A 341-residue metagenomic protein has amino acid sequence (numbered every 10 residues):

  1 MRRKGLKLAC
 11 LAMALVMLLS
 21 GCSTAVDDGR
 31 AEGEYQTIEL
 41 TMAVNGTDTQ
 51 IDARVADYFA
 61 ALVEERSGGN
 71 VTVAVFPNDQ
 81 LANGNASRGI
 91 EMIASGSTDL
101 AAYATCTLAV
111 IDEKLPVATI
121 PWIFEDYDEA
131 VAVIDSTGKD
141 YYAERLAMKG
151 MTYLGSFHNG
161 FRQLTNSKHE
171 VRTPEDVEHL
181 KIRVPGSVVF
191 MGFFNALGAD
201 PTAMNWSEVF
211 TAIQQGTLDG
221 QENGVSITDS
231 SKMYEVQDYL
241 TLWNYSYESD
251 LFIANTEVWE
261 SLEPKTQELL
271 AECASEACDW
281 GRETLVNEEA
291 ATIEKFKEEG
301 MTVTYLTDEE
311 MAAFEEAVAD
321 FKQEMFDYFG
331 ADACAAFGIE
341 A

Functional and structural regions predicted by a protein language model:
M1-A9: Bacterial N-terminal signal peptides that target proteins for export
M17-G21: C-terminal motif of bacterial Sec signal peptides marking the signal peptidase cleavage site
S23-Y127, A147-M148, T152-A341: N-terminal secretory/targeting leader peptides
E125-R145: A gly/proline- and charged-residue-enriched helix-loop-helix capping module
